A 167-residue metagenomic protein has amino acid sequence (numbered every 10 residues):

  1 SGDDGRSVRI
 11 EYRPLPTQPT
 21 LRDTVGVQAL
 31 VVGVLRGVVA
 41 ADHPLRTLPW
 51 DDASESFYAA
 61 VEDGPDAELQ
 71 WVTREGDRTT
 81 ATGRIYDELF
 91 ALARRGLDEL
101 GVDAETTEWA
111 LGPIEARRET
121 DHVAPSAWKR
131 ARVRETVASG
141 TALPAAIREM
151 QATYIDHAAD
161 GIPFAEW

Functional and structural regions predicted by a protein language model:
S1-W167: C-terminal accessory/tail domains of diverse enzymes
